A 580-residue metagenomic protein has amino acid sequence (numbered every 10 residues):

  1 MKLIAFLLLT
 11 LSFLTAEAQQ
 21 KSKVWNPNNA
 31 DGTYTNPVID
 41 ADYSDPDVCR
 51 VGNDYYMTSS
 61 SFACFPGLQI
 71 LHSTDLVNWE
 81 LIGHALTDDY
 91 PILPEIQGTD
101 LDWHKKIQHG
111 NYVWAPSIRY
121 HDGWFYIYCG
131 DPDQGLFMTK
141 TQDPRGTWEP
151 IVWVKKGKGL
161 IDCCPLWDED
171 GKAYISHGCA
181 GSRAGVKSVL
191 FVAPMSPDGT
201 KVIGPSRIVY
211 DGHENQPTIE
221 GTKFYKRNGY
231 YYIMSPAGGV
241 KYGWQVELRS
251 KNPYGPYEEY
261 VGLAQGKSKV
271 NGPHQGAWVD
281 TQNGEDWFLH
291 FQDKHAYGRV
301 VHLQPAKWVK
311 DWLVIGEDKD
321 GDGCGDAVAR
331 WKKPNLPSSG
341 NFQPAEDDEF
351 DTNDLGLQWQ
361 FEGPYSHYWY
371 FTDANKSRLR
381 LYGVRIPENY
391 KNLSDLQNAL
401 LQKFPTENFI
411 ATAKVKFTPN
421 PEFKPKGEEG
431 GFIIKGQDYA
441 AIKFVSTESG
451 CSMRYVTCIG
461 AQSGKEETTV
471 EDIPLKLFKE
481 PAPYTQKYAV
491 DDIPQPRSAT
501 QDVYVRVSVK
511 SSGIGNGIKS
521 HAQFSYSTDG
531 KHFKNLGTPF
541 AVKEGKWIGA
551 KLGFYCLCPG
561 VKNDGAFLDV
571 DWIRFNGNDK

Functional and structural regions predicted by a protein language model:
M1-Q20: Bacterial Sec-dependent N-terminal signal peptides
Q19-K580: Carbohydrate-active catalytic/glycan-binding domains of CAZyme proteins, especially the secreted or lumenal ectodomains
